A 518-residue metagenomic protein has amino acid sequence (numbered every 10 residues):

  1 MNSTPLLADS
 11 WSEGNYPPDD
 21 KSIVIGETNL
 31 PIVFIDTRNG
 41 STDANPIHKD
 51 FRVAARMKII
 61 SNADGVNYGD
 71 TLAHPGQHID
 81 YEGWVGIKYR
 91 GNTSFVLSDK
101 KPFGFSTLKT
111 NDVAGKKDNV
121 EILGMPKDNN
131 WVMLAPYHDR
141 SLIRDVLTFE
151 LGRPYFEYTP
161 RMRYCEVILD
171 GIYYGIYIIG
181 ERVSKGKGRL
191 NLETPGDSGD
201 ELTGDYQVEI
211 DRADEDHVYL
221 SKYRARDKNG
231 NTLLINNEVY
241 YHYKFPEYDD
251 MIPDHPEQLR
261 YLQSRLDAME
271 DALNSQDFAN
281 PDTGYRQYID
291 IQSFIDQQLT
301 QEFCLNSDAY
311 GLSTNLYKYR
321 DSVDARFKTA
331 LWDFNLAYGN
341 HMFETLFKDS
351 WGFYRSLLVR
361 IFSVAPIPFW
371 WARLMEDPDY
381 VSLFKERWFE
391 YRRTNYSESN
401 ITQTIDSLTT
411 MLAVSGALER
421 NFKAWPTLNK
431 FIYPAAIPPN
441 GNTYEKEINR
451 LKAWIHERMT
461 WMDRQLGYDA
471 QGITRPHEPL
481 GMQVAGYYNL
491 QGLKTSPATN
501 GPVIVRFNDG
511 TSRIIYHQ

Functional and structural regions predicted by a protein language model:
N2-F294, R392, N442, K446-L466: Phosphate-handling architecture centered on phosphoinositide signaling
S41-D43, S94, S98, N236-G311 (+1 more regions): Middle-to-C-terminal accessory/interaction subdomains
M162-R163, M482-A485, G501: Short loop/turn microsegments at loop-to-beta-strand junctions
I172, D324-A325, L493, T511: Residue-level signal for well-ordered, solvent-exposed loop/turn and beta-edge residues enriched in charged/polar side
K185-G186, N335-G339, L493: Activation segment
R464-Q491: Residue-level detector of functionally pivotal "anchor" positions at catalytic/ligand-binding pockets or at interdomain
P502-Q518: C-terminal tail/sorting-segment detector
